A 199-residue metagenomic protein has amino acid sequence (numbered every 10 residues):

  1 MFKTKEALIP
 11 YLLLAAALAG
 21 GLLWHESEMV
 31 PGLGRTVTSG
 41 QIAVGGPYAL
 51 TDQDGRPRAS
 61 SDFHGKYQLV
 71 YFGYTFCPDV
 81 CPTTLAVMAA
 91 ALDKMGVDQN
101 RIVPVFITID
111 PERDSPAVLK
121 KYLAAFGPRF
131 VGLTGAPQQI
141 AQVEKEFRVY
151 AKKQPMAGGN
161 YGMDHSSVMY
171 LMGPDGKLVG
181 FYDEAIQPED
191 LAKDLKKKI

Functional and structural regions predicted by a protein language model:
M1-P47: N-terminal targeting signals for export/organelle localization
A43-G45, Y67, D164-S166: Short, small/polar residue-rich loop motifs at catalytic or cofactor-binding pockets
Y48-Q68, L92-M95: A short beta-strand-turn-helix
S61-T84, M88: Short active-site neighborhood of thiol/selenol oxidoreductases, capturing the structured segment around
L69-V70, P104, M169: Hydrophobic beta-strand anchors of alpha/beta hydrolase catalytic cores
T83-V143: Structural microenvironment flanking redox-active thiols in thiol-disulfide oxidoreductases
Q139-D194: Thiol/disulfide oxidoreductase modules built on the thioredoxin-like
L195-I199: Short, hydrophobic alpha-helical segments
